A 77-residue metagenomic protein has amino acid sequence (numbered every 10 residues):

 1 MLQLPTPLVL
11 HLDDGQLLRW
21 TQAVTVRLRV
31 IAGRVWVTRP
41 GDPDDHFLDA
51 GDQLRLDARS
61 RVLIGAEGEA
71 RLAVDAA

Functional and structural regions predicted by a protein language model:
M1-P5: Intrinsically disordered, low-complexity and often Lys/Arg-enriched segments
T6-Q22, L48, R55: Conserved short histidine dyad/triad with adjacent acidic residue
L12-D13, I31-R34, G68-E69: Glycine- and small/acidic-residue-enriched microsegments that form turns, hinges, and capping elements
Q22, R39-P40, A58, A66: Conserved "cap/hinge" positions at secondary-structure junctions
A23-V35: Glycine- and acidic-residue-biased ligand/ion/polar-headgroup-sensing regions
R34-V37, Q53: Short beta-strand segments in beta-sandwich/barrel cores
P43-D44: A short acidic/small-residue loop/turn micro-motif
A58-A77: Ligand-binding loop in jelly-roll beta-barrel domains
